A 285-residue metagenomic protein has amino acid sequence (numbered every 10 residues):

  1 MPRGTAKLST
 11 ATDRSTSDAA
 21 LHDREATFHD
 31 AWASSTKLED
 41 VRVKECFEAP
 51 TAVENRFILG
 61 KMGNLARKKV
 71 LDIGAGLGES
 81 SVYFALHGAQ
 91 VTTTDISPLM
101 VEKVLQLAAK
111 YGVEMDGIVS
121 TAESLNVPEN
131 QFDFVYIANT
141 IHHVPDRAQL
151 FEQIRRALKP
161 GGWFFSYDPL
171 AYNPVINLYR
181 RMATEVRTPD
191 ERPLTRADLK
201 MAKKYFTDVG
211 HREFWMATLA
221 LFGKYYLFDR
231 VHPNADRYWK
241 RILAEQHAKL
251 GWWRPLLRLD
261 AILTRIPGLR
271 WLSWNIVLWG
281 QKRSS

Functional and structural regions predicted by a protein language model:
P2-A66, E79, Y83: Conserved class I S-adenosyl-L-methionine
L71, L77-S124: Class I SAM-dependent methyltransferase SAM/SAH-binding core
E123-F134: A short acidic, Gly/Pro-enriched loop at the edge of an enzyme's catalytic core that lines a small-molecule cofactor
F134-D146: A short SAM/SAH-binding and catalytic strip from SAM-dependent methyltransferases
A148-P160: A short glycine-rich, Lys/Arg-flanked "PGG" loop and its adjoining helix->strand segment in the class I
W163-T188: Conserved class I S-adenosyl-L-methionine
Y179, E213-S285: A C-terminal cap/extension of S-adenosyl-L-methionine-dependent methyltransferases that defines the acceptor-substrate
E191-R212: Short alpha-helix
